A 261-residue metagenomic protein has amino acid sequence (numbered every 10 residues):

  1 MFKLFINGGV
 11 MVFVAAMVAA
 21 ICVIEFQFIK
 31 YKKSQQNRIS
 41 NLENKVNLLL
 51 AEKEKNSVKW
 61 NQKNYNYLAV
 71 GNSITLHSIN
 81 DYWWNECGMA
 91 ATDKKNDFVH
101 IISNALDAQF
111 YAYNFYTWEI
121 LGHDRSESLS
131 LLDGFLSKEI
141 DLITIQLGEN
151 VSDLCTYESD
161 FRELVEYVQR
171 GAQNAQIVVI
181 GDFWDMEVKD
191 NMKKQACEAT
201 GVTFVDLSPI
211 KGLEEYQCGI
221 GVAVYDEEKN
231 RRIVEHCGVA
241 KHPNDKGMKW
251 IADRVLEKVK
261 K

Functional and structural regions predicted by a protein language model:
M1-V70, I74-A91, D245-K249, D253-K261: N-terminal secretory targeting modules
N66, H77-E158: Conserved SGNH/GDSL esterase-like catalytic core that processes O-acyl groups on lipids and polysaccharides
G71-N72, I145, V205: Active-site flanking residues adjacent to catalytic metal/cofactor-binding acidic residues
I79, S103, D107, G148 (+3 more regions): Sec-exported extracytoplasmic/periplasmic mature domains
M89-D97, C155-S159, F183-E187, K241-K249: Soluble non-cytosolic domains of exported or imported proteins
H100, N104, D133, S159-E166 (+5 more regions): Solvent-exposed, polar/charged alpha-helical surfaces in well-ordered, non-transmembrane soluble domains, broadly
T144-N150, V165-T200, S208-P209: Active-site segments of SGNH/GDSL-like serine hydrolases that catalyze O-acetyl group transfer/hydrolysis on lipids
W184-K261: Catalytic His-Asp segment of secreted/periplasmic serine-dependent ester chemistry enzymes
